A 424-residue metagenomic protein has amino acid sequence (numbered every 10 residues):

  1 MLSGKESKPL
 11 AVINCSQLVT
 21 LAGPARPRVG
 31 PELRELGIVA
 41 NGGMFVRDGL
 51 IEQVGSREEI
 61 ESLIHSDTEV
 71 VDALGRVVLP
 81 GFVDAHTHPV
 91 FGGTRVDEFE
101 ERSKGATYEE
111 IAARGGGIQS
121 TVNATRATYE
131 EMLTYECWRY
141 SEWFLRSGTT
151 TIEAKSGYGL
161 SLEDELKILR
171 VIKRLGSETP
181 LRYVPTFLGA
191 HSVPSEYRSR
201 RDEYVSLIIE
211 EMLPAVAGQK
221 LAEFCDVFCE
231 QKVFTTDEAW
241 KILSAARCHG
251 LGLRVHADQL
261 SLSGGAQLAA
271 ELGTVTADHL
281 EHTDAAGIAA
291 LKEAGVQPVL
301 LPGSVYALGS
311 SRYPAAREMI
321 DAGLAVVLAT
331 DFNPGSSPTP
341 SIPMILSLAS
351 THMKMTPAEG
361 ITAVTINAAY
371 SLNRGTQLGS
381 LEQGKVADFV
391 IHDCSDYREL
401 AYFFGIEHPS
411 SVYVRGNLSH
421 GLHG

Functional and structural regions predicted by a protein language model:
M1-K5, T20-V78: Histidine-rich, glycine-flanked metal-binding segment
E6-I13: Extreme N-terminal starter segment of soluble prokaryotic enzymes
A11, T68-D72, P185, V412: Conserved beta-strand scaffold positions in the cores of enzyme catalytic domains, especially in NTP/NDP-utilizing
I13, V39, H65, E382-K385: Residue-level recognition of short, solvent-exposed, well-ordered loop/turn junctions that link secondary-structure
C15, M44, G49, G75 (+14 more regions): Divalent metal-coordination and catalytic microenvironments
L63, T68-E136: Metal-associated gating/positioning segment near the N- to mid-region
G116-W138, E142-W143, T150-S263: Metal-coordinating catalytic core of metallo-dependent amide/deamination hydrolases
G252, L262-S380, H392-R398, F404-I406 (+1 more regions): Active-site-adjacent C-terminal substructures of enzyme catalytic domains
